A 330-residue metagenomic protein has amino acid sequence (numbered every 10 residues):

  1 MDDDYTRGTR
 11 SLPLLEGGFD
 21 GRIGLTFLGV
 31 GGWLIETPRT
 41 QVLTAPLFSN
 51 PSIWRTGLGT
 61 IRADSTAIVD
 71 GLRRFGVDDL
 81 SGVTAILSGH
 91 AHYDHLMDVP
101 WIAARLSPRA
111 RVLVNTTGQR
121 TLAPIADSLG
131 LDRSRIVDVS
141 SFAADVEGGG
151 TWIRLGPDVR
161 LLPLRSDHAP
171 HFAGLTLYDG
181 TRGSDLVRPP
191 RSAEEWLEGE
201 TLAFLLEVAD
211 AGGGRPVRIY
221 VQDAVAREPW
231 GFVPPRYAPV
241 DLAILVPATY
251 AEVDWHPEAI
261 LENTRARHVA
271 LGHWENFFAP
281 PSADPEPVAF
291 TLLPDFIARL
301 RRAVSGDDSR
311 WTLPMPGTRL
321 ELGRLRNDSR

Functional and structural regions predicted by a protein language model:
M1-F19: Short, Gly/Pro- and small/polar-rich lid/capping loops
S11-E16, R39-S88, H92, M97-A104 (+3 more regions): Pre-active-site segment of Zn-dependent metallo-hydrolases
G17-L25, E36-V42, T151-L162, V208-I219 (+1 more regions): Beta-strand-turn-beta hairpins that frame and shape the catalytic cleft of phosphate-ester-processing enzymes
L43-A45, G82-H92, L113-T116, I219-V225 (+3 more regions): Active-site neighborhood of phospho(di)ester-bond hydrolases with catalytic His/Asp-centered motifs
I53, R73-W152, R160, R165-G174: Active-site HxH/HxHxD metal-binding segment of metal-dependent hydrolases
H95-M97, L122, W230, A251-W255 (+1 more regions): Extracytoplasmic/secreted cell-surface and envelope-processing proteins
R111, Q119, A123-L155, P257-R330: Binuclear metal-ion centers of metallo-dependent hydrolases, dominated by the metallo-beta-lactamase
R188-N263: Active-site-proximal loop/helix segments of hydrolase catalytic cores
